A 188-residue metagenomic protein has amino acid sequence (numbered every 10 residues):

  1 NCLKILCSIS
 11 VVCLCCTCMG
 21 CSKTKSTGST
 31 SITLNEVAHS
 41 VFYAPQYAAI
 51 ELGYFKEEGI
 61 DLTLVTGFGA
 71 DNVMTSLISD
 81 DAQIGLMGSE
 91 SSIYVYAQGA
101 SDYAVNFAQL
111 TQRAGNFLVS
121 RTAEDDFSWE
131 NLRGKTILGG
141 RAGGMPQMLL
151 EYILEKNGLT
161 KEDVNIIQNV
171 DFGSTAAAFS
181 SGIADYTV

Functional and structural regions predicted by a protein language model:
N1-S31: Short, low-complexity disordered leader/linker segments with a strong preference for bacterial N-terminal type II
S26-F172, A178, D185-V188: Short, glycine-/small- and polar/acidic-enriched structural segments that line small-molecule recognition paths
